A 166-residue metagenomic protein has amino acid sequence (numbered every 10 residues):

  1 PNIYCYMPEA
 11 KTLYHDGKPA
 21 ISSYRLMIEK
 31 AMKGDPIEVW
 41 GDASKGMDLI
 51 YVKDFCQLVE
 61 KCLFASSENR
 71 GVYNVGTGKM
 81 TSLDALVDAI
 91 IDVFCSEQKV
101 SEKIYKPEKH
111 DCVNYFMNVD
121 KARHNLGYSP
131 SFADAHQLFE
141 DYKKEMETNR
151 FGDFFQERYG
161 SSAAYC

Functional and structural regions predicted by a protein language model:
P1, L26-K33: Active-site Tyr-X1-5-Lys
P1-S22: Flexible, glycine-rich beta-alpha linker
Y14, S22, L26, N74 (+1 more regions): Amphipathic alpha-helical recognition patches that constitute DNA-binding helices
G17-R25, D48-L49, M80: Short-chain dehydrogenase/reductase
A31-C166: C-terminal substrate-binding subdomain of Rossmann-fold SDR/epimerase-dehydratase oxidoreductases
